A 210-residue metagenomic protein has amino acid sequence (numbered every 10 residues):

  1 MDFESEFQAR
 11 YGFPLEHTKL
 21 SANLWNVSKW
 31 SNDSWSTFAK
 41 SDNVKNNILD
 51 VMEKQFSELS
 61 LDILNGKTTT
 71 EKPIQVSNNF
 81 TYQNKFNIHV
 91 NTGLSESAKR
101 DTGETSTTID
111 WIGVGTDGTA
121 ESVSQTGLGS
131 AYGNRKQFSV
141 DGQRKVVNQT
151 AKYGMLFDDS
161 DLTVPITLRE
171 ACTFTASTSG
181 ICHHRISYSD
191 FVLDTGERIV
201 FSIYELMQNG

Functional and structural regions predicted by a protein language model:
M1-R169, A176-G210: Small cysteine-rich, disulfide-bonded extracellular modules of the LU/uPAR three-finger superfamily and closely related
